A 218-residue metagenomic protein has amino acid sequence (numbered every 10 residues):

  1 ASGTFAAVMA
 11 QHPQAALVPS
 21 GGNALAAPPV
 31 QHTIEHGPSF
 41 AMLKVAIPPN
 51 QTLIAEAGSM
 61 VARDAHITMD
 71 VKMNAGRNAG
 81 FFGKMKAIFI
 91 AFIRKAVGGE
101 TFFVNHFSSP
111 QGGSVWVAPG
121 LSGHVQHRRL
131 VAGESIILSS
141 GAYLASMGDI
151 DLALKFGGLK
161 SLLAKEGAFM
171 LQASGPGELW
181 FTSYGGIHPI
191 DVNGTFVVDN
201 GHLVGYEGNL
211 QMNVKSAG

Functional and structural regions predicted by a protein language model:
G3-G218: Phosphate/adenylate-binding glycine loop and adjacent helical scaffold
